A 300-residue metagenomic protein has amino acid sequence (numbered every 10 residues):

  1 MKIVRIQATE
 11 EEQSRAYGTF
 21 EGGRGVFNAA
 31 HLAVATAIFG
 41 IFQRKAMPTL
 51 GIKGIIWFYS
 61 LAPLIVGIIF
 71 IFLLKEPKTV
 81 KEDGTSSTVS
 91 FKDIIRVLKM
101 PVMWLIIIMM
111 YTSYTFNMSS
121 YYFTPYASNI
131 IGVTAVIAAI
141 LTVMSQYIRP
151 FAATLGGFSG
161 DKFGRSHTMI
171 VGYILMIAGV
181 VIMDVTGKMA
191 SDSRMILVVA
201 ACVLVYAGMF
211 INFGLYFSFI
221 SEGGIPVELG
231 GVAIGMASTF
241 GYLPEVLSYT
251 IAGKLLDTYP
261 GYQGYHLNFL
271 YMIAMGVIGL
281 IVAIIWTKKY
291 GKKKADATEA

Functional and structural regions predicted by a protein language model:
S14-G40, S238-Y249: Glycine-rich segments within core transmembrane alpha-helices of 12-TM secondary carriers
N28, L32-A35, M100-A153, F213 (+2 more regions): Extracytoplasmic gate region of multi-pass secondary transporters
G40-S60, K254-G276: A membrane-interface helix-boundary motif in multi-pass transporters
S60-E82, V282-T287: C-terminal membrane-cytosol helix-exit motif in multi-pass small-molecule transporters
L73-D93, K293-E299: Flexible cytoplasmic inter-helical loops of multi-pass small-molecule transporters
A152-R165, L256-D257: Helix-to-loop junctions at the C-terminal end of transmembrane segments in multipass secondary transporters
R165-Y216: C-terminal transmembrane helical hairpin of 12-TM major facilitator-type secondary transporters
G224-P260: A late C-terminal transmembrane helix in Major Facilitator Superfamily
